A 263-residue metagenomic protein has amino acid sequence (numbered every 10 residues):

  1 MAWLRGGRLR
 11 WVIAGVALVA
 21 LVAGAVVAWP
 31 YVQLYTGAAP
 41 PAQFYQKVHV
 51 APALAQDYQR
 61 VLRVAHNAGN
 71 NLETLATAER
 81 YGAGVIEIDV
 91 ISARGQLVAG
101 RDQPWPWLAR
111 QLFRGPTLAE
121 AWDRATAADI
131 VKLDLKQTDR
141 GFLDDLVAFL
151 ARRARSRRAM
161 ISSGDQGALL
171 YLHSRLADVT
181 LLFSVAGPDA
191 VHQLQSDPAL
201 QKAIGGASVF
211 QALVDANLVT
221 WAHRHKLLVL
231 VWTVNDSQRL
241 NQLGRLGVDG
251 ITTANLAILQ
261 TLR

Functional and structural regions predicted by a protein language model:
A2-R263: Phosphate-group recognition and catalysis centered on beta-loop-alpha active-site segments
